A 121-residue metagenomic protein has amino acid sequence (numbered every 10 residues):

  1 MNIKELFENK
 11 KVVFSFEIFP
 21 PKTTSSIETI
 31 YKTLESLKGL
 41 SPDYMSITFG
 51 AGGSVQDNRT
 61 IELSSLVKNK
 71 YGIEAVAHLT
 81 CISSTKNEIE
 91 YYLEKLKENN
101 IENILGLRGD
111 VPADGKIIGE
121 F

Functional and structural regions predicted by a protein language model:
M1-F16: N-terminal amphipathic alpha-helix/helix-capping segment at the start of soluble metabolic enzymes
M1-K4, I27-S36, G53-I73: Glycine-rich, positively charged N-terminal anion/phosphate-binding segment
N9-V13, S41-Y44, Y71-A75, N100-E102: Short, well-ordered coil/turn segments that N-cap beta-strands
F14-P20, M45-I47, A75-L79, I104-G106: Hydrophobic faces of well-ordered beta-strands that scaffold small-molecule active sites in alpha/beta enzyme cores
P21, P42-L63, P112-F121: Glycine-rich, proline-tolerant flexible connector loops at the mouths of alpha/beta enzymes
T24-S25, A51-D57, I82-N87: Acidic-and-aromatic substrate-binding clefts and catalytic sites of carbohydrate-active enzymes
T29, C81-E98: Glycine-rich anion/phosphate-binding loops
G50, T80-I82, R108-V111: Short, ordered loop/turn segments at secondary-structure junctions
